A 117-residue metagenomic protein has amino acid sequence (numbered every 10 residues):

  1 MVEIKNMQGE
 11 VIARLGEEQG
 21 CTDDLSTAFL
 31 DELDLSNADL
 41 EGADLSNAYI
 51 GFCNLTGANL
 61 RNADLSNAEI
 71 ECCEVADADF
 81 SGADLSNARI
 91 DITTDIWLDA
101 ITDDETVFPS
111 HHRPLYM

Functional and structural regions predicted by a protein language model:
M1-K5: Short polybasic amphipathic segments
N6-M117: Tandem repeat scaffolds
